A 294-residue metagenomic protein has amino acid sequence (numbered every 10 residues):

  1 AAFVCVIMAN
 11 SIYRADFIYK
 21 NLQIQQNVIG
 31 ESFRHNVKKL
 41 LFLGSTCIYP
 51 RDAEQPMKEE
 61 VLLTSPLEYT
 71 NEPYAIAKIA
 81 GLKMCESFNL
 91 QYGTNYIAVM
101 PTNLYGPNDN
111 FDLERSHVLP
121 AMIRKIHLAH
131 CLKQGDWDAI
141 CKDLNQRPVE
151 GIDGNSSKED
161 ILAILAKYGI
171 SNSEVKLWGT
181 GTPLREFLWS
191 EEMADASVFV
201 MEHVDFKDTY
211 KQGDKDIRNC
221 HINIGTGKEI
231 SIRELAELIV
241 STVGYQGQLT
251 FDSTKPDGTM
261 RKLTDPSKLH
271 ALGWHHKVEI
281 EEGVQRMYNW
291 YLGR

Functional and structural regions predicted by a protein language model:
A1-N110, S197, W274, R286 (+1 more regions): N-terminal Rossmann-like NAD(P)+-binding domain of SDR-like oxidoreductases, especially those catalyzing
S11-R14, E54-K58, F111-S116, S190-E192 (+2 more regions): Short, glycine/charged-enriched secondary-structure capping and boundary segments
I24, V118, S231: Conserved alpha-helical elements of sugar-nucleotide-dependent glycosyltransferases
I29, F33, L41, Y92-G106 (+4 more regions): Hydrophobic, aliphatic-enriched repeat segments that assemble into extended interaction scaffolds in large eukaryotic
I48-P50, E72-P73, I97-D160, P183-L184: Flexible, glycine-rich beta-alpha linker
A80, M84, F88, V118-K125 (+1 more regions): Hydrophobic alpha-helix immediately C-terminal to the catalytic Tyr-X-X-X-Lys motif of short-chain
L128-R294: C-terminal substrate-binding subdomain of Rossmann-fold SDR/epimerase-dehydratase oxidoreductases
